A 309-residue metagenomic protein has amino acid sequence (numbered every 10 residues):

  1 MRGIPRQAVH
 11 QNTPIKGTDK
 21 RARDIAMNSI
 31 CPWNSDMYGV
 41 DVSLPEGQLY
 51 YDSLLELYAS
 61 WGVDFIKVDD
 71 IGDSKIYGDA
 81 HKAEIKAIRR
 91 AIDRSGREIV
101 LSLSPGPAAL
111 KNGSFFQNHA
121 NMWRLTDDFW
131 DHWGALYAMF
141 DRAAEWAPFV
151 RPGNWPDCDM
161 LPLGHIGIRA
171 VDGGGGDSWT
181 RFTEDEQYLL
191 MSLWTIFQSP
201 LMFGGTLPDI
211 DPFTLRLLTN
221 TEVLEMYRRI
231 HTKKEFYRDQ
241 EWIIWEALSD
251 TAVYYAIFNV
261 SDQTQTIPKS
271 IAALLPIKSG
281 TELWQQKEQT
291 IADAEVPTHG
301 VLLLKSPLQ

Functional and structural regions predicted by a protein language model:
R2-W61, F65: Active-site-adjacent "subsite" loops/lids of carbohydrate-active enzymes
K20-I30, D41-S43, L49, S53 (+1 more regions): Glycan-recognition surfaces
W61-I66, S95-V100, T251-A252: Loop/turn elements at helix/coil->beta-strand transitions in domains of secreted/extracellular proteins
V68-D73, L103, L125, I257: Conserved beta-strand positions
Y188, W194-F197, M202-G204, Y237-L275: Carbohydrate-binding surface patches
L189-E235: Catalytic cores of secreted or luminal carbohydrate-active enzymes
A272-K287: Solvent-exposed beta-hairpin/edge-strand motifs
T290-Q309: C-terminal beta-strand-rich structural cap/linker in extracellular carbohydrate-active enzymes
